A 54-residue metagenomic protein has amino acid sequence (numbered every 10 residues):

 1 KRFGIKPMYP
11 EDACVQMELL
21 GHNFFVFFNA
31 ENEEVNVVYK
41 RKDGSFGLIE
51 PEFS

Functional and structural regions predicted by a protein language model:
K1-S54: N-terminal, polar/charged subdomain of small-to-medium soluble alpha/beta proteins
